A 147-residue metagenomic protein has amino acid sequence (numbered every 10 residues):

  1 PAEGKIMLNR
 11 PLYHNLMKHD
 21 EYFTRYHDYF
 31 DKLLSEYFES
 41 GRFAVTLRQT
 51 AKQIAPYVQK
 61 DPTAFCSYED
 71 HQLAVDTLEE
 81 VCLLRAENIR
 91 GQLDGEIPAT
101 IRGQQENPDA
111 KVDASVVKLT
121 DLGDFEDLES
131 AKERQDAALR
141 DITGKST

Functional and structural regions predicted by a protein language model:
P1-S146: Middle-to-C-terminal accessory/interaction subdomains
